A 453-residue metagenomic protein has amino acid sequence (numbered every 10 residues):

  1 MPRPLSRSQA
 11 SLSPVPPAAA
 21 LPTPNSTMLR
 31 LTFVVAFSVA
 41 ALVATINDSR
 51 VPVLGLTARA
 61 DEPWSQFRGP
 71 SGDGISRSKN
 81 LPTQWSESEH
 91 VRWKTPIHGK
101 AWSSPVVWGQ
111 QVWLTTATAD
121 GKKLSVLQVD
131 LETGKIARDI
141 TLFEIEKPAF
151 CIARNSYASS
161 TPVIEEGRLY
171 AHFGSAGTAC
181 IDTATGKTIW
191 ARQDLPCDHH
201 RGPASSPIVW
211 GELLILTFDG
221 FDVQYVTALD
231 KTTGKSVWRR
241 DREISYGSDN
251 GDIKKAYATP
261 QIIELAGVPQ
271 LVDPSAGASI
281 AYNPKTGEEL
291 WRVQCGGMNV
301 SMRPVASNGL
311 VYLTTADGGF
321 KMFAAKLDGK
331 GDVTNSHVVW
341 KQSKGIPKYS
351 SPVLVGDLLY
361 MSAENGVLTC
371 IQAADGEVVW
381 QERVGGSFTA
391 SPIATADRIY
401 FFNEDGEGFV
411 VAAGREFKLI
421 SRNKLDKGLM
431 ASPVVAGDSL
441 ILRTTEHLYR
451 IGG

Functional and structural regions predicted by a protein language model:
M1-L29: N-terminal secretory signal peptides that target proteins for export/translocation
P2-P4, N25, T45, L54 (+1 more regions): Coiled-coil-like amphipathic alpha-helices with heptad-repeat character
P4, S8-A10, L31, V51 (+2 more regions): Positively charged, low-complexity intrinsically disordered regions
V15-P17, V39-A40, D222: Short N-terminal alpha-helical targeting/association segments
P16, T45, A58-R59: Exposed, low-complexity/repetitive linear segments and helix-based recognition motifs, biased toward charged/polar
T32-P52: Bacterial N-terminal signal peptides
V51-G453: Noncatalytic, solvent-exposed loop/strand surfaces of beta-propeller-type extracellular/periplasmic domains
